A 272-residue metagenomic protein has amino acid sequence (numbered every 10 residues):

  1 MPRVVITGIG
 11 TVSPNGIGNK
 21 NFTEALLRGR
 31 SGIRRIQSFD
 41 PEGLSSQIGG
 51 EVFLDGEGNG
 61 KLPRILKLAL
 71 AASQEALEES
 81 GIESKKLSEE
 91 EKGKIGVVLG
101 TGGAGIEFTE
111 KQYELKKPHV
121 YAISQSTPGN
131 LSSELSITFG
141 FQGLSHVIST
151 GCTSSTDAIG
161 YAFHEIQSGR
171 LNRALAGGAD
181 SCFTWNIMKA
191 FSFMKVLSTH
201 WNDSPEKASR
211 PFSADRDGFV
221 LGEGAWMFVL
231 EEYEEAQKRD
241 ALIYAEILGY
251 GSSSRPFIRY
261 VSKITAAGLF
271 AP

Functional and structural regions predicted by a protein language model:
M1-G58, S80, T101, E234-E246: ACP-dependent fatty acid/polyketide chain-elongation machinery
M1-I6, N59-S84: N-terminal amphipathic, basic-rich helices that act as targeting or association modules
R3-T7, R30-R35, S204-P272: Condensing-enzyme catalytic core mediating Claisen C-C bond formation in acyl metabolism
V5, S38, K86-L99, H146-T150 (+2 more regions): Beta-strand segments within the central parallel beta-sheet cores of soluble alpha/beta enzyme folds
I33-L70, G103-Y161, R170, F193-V220: Conserved catalytic cysteine-centered active-site region of acyl-thioester-dependent Claisen-condensing enzymes
L68-G81, L131, A158, E231-E232 (+1 more regions): Short, well-ordered amphipathic alpha-helical segments that serve as non-catalytic structural scaffolds within diverse
A76-K92, T138, A236-I243, P272: Phosphate/pyrophosphate-binding loops at sites that engage ATP/ADP/AMP, CoA/4′-phosphopantetheine, polyphosphate
